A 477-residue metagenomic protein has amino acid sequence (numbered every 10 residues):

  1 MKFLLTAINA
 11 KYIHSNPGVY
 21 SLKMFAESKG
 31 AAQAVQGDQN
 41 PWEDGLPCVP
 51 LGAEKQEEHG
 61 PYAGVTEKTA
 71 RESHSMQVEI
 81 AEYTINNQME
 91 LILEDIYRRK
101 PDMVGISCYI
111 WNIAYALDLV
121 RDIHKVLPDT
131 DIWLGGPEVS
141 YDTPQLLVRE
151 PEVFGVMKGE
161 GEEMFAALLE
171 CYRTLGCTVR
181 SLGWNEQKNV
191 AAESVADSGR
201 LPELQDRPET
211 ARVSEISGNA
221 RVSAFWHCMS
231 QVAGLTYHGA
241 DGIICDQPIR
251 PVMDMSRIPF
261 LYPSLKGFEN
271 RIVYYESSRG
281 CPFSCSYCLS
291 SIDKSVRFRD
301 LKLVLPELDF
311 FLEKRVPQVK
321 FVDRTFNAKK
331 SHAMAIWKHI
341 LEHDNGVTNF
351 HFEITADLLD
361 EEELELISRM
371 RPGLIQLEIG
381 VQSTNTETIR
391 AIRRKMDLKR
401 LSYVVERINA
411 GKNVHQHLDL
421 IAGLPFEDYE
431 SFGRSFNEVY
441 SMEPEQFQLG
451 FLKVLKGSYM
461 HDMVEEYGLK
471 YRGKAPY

Functional and structural regions predicted by a protein language model:
M1-F3, M229-V232, T236-Y274: N-terminal [4Fe-4S]-dependent radical SAM core
K2-K11: Nucleotide-activated donor-dependent transferases that construct or modify glycoconjugates
F3, V78, I132, V232-A233 (+5 more regions): Hydrophobic/aromatic residues located in beta-strands of well-ordered beta-sheets within soluble catalytic
G18, L22-G52, P61-D197, E215-I249: Glycine-rich beta-alpha loop elements in corrinoid/cobalamin-binding modules across cobalamin-dependent enzymes
L127-D131, G346-T348, K412-V414: A short helix->loop->beta-strand "cap" motif at the edges of active sites that frequently abuts
L146-V148, F426-Y440: Catalytic cores of alpha/beta
S256-A410, A422: Radical SAM [4Fe-4S] cluster-binding motif and immediate context
K330-S331, V381, E387-I392, A422-E430 (+1 more regions): Flexible glycine/acidic-rich beta-alpha junction loops that bind and position SAM and/or redox cofactors in anaerobic
